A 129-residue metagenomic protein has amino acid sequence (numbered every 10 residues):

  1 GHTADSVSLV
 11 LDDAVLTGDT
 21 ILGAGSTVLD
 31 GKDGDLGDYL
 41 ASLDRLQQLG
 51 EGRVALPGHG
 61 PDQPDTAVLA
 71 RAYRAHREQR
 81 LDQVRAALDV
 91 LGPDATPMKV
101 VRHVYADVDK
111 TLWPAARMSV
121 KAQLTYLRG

Functional and structural regions predicted by a protein language model:
T3-L81: Metallo-beta-lactamase
A86-G129: C-terminal regulatory/interaction regions
